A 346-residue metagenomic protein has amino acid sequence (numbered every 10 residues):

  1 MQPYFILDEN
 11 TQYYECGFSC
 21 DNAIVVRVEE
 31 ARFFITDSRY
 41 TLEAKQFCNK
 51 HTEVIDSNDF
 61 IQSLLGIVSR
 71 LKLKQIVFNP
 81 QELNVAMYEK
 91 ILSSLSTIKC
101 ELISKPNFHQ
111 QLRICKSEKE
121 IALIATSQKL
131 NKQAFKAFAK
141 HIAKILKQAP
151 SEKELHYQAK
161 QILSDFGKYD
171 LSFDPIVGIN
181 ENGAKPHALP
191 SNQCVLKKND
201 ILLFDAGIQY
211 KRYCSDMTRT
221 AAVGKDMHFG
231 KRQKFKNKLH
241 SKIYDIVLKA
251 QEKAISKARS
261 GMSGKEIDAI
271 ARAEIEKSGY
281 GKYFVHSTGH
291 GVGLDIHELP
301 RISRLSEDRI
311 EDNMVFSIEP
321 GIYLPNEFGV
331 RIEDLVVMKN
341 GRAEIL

Functional and structural regions predicted by a protein language model:
M1-L346: Active-site neighborhoods and metal-handling regions in enzymes and metal-associated proteins
